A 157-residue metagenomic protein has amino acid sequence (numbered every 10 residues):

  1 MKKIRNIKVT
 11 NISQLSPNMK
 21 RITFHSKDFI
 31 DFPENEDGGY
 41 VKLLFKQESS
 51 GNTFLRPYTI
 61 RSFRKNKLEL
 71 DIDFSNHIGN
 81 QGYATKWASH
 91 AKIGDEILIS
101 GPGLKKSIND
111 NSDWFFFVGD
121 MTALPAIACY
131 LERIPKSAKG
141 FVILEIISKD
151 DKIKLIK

Functional and structural regions predicted by a protein language model:
N6, T10-W87: Ferredoxin-reductase
K86-K157: FNR/FR-type flavoprotein reductase catalytic core
